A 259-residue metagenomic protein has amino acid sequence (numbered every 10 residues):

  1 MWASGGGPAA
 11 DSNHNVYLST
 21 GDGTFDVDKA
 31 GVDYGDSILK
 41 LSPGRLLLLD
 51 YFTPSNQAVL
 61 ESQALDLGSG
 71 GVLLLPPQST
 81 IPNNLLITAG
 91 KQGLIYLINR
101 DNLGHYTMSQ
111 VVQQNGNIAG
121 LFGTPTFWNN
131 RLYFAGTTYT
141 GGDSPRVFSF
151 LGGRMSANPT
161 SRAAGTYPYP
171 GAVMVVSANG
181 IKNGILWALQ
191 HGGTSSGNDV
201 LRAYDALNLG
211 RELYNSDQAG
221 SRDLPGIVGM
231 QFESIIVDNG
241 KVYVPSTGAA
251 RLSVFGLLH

Functional and structural regions predicted by a protein language model:
M1-W2, A10-Y17, D22-S69, L73-H259: Extracytoplasmic/lumenal domain signature
G6: Acidic/polar loop-and-plug regions of large Gram-negative outer-membrane beta-barrel proteins
